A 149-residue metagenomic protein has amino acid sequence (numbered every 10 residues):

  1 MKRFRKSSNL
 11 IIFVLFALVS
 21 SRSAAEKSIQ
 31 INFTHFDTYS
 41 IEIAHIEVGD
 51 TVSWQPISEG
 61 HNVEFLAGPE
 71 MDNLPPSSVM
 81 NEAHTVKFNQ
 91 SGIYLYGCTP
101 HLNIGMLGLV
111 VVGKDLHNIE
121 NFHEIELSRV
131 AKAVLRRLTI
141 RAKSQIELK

Functional and structural regions predicted by a protein language model:
K2-I11: Bacterial N-terminal signal peptides that target proteins for export
K2-R3, F16, H45: Well-ordered, non-transmembrane segments within structured domains
R5-K6, L18-S21: Intrinsically disordered, low-complexity segments
I11-L18: Bacterial N-terminal signal peptides
S20-K149: Extracytoplasmic copper-binding redox domains, predominantly the cupredoxin/blue-copper superfamily
